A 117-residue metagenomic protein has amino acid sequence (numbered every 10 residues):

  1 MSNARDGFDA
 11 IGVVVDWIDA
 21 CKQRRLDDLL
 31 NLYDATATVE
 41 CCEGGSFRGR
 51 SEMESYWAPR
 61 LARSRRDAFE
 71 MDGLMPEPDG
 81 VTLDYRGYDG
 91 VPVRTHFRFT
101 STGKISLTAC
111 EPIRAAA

Functional and structural regions predicted by a protein language model:
M1-L26, N31: Short, low-complexity N-terminal intrinsically disordered segments enriched in polar/charged residues
S2-A4, E40, E54-A117: A beta-strand edge to alpha-helix "cap/lid" segment located at domain peripheries
D34: Helix-to-beta-strand junctions that scaffold the AdoMet/dcAdoMet cofactor pocket in Class I SAM-dependent enzymes
E43-G44: Amphipathic, hydrophobic secondary-structure cores in small proteins
G49: Short, conserved phosphate/pyrophosphate- and ester-handling motifs at nucleotide-, phospho-/glycolipid
